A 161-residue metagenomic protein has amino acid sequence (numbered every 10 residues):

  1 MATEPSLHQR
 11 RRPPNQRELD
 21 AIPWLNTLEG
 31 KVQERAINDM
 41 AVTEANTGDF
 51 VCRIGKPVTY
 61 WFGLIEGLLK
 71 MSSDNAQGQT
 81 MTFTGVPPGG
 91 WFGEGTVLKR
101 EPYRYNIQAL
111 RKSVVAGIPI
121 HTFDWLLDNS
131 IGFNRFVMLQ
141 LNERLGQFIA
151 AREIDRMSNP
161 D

Functional and structural regions predicted by a protein language model:
M1-T47, T96-V97: Cyclic nucleotide-binding regulatory module and flanking cytosolic helices
W24, D49-R111: Cyclic nucleotide-binding regulatory domains
N26-E29, I131, S158-N159: Short helix-coil-helix linker/hinge
Q33, R135-M138, D161: Short, structured helix-loop boundary elements
A45, G63, A116-G117: Small side chains
A76, A150-E153: Short, flexible helix-adjacent loops and helix caps
T82-G146, A150: Cyclic-nucleotide recognition modules
